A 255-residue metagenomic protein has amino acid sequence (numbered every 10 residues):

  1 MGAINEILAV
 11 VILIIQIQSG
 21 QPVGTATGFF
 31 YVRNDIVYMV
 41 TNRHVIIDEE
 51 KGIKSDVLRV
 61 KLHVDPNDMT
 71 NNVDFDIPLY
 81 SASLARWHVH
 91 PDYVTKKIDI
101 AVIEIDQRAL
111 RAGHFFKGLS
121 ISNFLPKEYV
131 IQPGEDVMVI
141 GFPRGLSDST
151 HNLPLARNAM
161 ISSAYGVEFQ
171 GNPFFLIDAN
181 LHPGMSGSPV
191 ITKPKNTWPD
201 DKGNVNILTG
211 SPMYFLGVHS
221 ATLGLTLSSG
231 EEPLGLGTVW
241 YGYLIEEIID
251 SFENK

Functional and structural regions predicted by a protein language model:
G2-N5, Y31: Long protein-protein interaction modules used by eukaryotic assembly/scaffold proteins
L8-I12, Q16, G24-T25, V32-N34 (+6 more regions): Serine endopeptidase catalytic core focused on the charge-relay Asp
V37-M39: Hydrophobic residues embedded in beta-strands of well-ordered beta-sheets
N42-V45, G141, L216-L225: Short beta->alpha transition motifs characteristic of CBS
V45-I46, I245: A generic structural signal for short hydrophobic patches within well-formed alpha-helices
I47-K51: Compact nucleic-acid interaction/catalytic patches
A179-V218: Catalytic nucleophile loop of clan PA
S220-K255: C-terminal appended segment following the main domain
